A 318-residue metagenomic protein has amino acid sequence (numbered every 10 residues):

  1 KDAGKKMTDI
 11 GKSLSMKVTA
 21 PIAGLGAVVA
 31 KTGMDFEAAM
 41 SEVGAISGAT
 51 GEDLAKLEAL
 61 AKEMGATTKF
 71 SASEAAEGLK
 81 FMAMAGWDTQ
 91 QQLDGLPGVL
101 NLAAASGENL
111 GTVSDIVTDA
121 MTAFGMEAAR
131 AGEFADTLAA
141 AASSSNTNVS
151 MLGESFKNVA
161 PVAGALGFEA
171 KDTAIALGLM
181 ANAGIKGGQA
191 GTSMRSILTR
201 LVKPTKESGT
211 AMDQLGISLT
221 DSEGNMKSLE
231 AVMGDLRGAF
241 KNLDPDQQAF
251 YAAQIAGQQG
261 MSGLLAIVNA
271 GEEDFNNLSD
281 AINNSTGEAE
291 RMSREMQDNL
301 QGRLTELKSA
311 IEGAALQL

Functional and structural regions predicted by a protein language model:
K1-E37, Q297, Q301, T305-K308 (+1 more regions): Preference for small-residue-rich
K1-K5, L93, V268: Polar low-complexity intrinsically disordered regions
K17-A66, A75-A85, Q92-S106, T112-S145 (+7 more regions): Small-residue helix-packing and pore-constriction motifs in hydrophobic alpha-helices
T220, G224-K227, A231-E312: Hydrophobic, often aromatic-rich secondary-structure segments at membrane interfaces
